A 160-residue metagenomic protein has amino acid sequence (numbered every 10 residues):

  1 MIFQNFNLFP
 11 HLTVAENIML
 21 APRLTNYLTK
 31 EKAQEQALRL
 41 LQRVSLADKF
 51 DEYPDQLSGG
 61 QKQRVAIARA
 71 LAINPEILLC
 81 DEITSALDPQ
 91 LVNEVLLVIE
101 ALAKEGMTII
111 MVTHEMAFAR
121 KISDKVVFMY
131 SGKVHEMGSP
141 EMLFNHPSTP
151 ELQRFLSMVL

Functional and structural regions predicted by a protein language model:
M1-P140: ABC family nucleotide-binding domain
F128-S131, M137, E141-L160: C-terminal boundary and immediately downstream tail of ABC-type ATPase nucleotide-binding domains
